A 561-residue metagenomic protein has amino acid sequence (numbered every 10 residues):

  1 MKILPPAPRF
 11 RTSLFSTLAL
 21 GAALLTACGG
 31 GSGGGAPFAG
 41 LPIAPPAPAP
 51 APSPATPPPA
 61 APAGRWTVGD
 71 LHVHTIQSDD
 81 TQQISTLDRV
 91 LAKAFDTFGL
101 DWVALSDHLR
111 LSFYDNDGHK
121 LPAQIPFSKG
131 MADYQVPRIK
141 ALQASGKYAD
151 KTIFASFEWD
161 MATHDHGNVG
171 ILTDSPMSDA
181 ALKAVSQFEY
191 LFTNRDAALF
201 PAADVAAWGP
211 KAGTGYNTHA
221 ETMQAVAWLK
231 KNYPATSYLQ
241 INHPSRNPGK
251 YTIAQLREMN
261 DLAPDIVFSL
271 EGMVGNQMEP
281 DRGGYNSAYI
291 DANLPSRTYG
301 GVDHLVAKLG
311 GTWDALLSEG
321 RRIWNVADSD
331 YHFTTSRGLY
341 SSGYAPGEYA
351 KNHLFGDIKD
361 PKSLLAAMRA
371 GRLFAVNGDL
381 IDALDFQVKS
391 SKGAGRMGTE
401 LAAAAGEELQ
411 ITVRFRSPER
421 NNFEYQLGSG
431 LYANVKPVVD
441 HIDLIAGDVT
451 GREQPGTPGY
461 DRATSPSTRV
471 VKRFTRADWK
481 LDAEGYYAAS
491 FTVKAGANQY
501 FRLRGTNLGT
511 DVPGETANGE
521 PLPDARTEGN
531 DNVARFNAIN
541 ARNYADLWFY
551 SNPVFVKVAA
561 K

Functional and structural regions predicted by a protein language model:
K2-L18: Bacterial N-terminal signal peptides that target proteins for export
I3, L20, L24-P57: Bacterial Sec-dependent N-terminal signal peptides
G35-A36, L109, D174-L182, G272-G283 (+1 more regions): Short, solvent-exposed beta-strand-terminating loops
G40, A44, P52-W66, D70 (+5 more regions): C-terminal functional module detector
P54-Y251, A307-K308, D328, P513 (+2 more regions): A metal-dependent hydrolase metal-coordination microenvironment
S78, F200-G343, V438-R462: Domain-core and long-helix interface of multi-subunit machines
D117-P126, V169-I171, A254-R257, G284-Y289 (+2 more regions): Short secondary-structure boundary/capping segments
K129-M131, T173-F192, L256-Q277, A345-K362: Acidic, His- and aromatic-enriched active-site or binding-groove loops in soluble protein domains that engage sugars
